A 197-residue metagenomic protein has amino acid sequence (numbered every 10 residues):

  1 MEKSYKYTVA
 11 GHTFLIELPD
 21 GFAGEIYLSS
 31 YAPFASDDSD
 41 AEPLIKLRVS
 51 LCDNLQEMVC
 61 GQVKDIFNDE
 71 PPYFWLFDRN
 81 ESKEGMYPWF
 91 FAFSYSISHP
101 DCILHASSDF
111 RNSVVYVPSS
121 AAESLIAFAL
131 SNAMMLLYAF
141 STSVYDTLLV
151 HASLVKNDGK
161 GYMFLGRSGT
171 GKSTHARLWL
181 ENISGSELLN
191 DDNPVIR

Functional and structural regions predicted by a protein language model:
M1-M163, S168, L178-E187, V195-R197: A noncatalytic interaction/capping subdomain that flanks phosphate/NTP-handling catalytic cores
G171: Conserved glycine(s) of the Walker
H175: Hydrophobic positions on the alpha1 helix immediately C-terminal to the Walker A/P-loop
